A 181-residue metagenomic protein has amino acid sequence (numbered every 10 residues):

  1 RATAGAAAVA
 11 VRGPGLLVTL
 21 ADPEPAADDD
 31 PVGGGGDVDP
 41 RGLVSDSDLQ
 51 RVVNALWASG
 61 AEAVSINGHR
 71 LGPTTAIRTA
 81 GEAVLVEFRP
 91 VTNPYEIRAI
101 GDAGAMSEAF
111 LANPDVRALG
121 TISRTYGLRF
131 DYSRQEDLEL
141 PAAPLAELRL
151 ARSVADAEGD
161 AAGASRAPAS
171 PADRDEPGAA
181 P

Functional and structural regions predicted by a protein language model:
R1-P181: Core subunits and conserved enzymes of cellular information-processing and envelope-translocation systems across
